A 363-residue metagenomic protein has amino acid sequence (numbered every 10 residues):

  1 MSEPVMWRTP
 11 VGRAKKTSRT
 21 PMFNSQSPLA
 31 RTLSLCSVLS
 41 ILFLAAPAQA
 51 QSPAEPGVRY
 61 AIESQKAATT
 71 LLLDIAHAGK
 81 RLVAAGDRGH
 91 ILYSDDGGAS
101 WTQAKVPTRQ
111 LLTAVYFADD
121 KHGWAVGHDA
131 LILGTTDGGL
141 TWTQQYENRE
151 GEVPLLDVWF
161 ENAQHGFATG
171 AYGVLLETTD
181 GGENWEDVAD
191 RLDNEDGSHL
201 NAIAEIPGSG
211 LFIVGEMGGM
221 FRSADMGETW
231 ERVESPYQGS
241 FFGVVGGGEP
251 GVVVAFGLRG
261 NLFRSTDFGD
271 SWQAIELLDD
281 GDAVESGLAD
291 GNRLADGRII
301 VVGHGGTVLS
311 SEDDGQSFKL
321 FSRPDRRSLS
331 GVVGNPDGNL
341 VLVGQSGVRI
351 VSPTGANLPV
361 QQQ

Functional and structural regions predicted by a protein language model:
E3-V5, V11-A14, A30: Acidic, Ala/Val/Gly-enriched low-complexity intrinsically disordered segments
W7, Q49-Q363: Residue-level hotspots at or immediately adjacent to binding/recognition sites across diverse folds
T9-R13, S25, V38: Residue-level detector of bioactive/disordered segments in secreted/extracellular proteins and virion assembly
V11, S27, L42-P47: Short, intrinsically disordered, low-complexity terminal segments
R13-P21: Short, Lys/Arg-enriched N-terminal segments with co-localized hydrophobic residues within the first ~10-30 amino acids
K16, T32, P47-A50, A168: Short stretches within intrinsically disordered, low-complexity N-terminal or propeptide regions
T20-C36: Bacterial N-terminal signal peptides that target proteins for export
S34-L44: Bacterial N-terminal signal peptides
